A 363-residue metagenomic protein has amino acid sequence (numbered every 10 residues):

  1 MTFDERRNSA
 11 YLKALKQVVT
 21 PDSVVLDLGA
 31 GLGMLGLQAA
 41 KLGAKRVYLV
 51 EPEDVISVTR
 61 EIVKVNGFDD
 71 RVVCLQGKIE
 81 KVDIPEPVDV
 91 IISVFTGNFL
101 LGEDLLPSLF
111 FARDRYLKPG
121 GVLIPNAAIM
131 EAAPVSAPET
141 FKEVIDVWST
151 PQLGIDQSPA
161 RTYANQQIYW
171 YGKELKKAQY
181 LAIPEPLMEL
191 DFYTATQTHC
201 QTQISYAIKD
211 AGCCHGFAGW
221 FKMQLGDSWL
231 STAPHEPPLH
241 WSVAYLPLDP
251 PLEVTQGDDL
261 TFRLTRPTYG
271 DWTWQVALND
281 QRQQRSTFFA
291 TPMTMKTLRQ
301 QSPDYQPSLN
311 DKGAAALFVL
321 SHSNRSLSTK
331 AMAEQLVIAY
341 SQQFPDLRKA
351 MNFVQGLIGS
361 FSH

Functional and structural regions predicted by a protein language model:
M1-L28, L32-S308: Class I SAM-binding transferase module
Q224-L225, T265, Y305-H363: Long, charge-rich, low-complexity alpha-helical segments
